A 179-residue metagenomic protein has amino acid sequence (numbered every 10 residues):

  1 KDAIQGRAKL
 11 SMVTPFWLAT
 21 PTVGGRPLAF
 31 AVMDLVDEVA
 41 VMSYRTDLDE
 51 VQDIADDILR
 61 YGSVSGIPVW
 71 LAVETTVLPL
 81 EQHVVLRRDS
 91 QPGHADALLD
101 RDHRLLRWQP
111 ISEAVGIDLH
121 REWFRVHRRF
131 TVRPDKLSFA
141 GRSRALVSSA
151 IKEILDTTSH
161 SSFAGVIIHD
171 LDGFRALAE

Functional and structural regions predicted by a protein language model:
K1-E179: Secreted glycan hydrolases and related glycan-binding modules that recognize and/or cleave
